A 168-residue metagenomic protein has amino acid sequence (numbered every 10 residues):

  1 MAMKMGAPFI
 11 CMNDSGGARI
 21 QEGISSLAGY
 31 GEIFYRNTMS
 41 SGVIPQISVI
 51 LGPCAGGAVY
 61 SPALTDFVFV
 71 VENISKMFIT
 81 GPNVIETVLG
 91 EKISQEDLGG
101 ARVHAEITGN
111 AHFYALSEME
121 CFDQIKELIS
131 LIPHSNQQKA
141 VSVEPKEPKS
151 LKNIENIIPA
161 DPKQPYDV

Functional and structural regions predicted by a protein language model:
A2: Hydrophobic pocket-lining residues that define ligand/cofactor binding sites across diverse proteins
A7-P8: Conserved structured catalytic cores and adjacent interaction surfaces of nucleotide-binding/hydrolyzing enzymes
N13-Q137: Conserved catalytic cores of soluble enzyme domains, especially glycine-rich substrate-binding beta-alpha loops
F113-V168: Terminal amphipathic helices with adjacent charged low-complexity linkers/tails
